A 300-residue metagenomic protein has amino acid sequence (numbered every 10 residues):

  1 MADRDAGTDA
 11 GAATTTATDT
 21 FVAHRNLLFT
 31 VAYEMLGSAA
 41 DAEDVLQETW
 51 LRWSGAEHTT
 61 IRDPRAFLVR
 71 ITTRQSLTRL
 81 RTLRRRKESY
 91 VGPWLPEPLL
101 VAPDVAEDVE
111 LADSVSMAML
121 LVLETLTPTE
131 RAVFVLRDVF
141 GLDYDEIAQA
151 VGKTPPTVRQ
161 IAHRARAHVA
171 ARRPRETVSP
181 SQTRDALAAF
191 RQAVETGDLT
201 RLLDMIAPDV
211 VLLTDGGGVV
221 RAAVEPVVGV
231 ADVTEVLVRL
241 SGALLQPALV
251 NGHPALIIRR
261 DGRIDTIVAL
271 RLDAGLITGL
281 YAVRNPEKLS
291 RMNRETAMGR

Functional and structural regions predicted by a protein language model:
M1-D44, E48-L187, Q192, D198: Active-site-adjacent scaffolding segments
A42-L46, L203, T234: Short, well-structured alpha-helical segments
G197-L213: Short, well-ordered alpha-helical segments enriched in acidic and aromatic residues
P208-L245: A solvent-exposed, acidic/Ser-Thr-rich amphipathic alpha-helical stretch
V238, A243, P247-P254, D261: Intrinsically disordered, low-complexity regulatory segments
H253-I277, Y281-R284: Exposed beta-sheet edge and beta->alpha loop/turn motif
V283-R300: Low-complexity, intrinsically disordered terminal/linker segments enriched in charged and Gly/Pro repeats
